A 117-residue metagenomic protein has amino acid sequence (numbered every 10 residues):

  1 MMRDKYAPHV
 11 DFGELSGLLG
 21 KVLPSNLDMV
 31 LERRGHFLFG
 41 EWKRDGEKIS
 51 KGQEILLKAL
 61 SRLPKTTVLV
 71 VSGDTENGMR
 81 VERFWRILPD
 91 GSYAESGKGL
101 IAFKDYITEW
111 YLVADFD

Functional and structural regions predicted by a protein language model:
M1-D11, D74-D117: Domain-level recognition of nuclease-like catalytic cores that cleave nucleotide substrates
M1-E32: Active-site metal-binding core of divalent-cation-utilizing nuclease and nuclease-like domains
V22, G46-I55: Active-site-adjacent loop/helix micro-motif of nuclease/hydrolase catalytic cores
P24-N26, G35-F37, G52, L63: Short connector loops at helix/strand junctions that flank enzyme active sites, especially segments positioning acidic
M29-L31, F37-D45: Conserved catalytic cores of phosphodiester-cleaving nucleases, focusing on short active-site segments
E32, L60-L63, V113: Alpha-helix C-cap/termination motif
L56-F84: Mid-chain, well-packed structural core segment of small domains
